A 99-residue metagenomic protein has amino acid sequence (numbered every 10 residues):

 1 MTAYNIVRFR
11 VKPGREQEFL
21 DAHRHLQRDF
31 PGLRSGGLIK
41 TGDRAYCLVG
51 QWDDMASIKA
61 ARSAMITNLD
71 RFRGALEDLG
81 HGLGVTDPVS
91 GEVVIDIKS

Functional and structural regions predicted by a protein language model:
M1, R10, S35-C47, F72-S99: Glycine-rich beta-strand-turn "strand-cap" elements at beta-sheet edges
Y4-N5, F19, Y46-M55: Conserved N-terminal glycine/acidic-rich loop preference
I6, I39, I58, I66 (+1 more regions): Weak global preference for isoleucine
R8-L20: Short, surface-exposed ligand-recognition loops at beta-strand->loop->(often short) alpha-helix junctions that present
K12-G14, T41, D53-M55: Short coil/turn motifs at secondary-structure junctions
R15-Q17, A56-I58, S99: Residue-level signal for secondary-structure boundary sites
H25-S35, Q51-D87: An amphipathic, aromatic/His-enriched active-site/gating alpha helix that lines ligand/cofactor pockets
